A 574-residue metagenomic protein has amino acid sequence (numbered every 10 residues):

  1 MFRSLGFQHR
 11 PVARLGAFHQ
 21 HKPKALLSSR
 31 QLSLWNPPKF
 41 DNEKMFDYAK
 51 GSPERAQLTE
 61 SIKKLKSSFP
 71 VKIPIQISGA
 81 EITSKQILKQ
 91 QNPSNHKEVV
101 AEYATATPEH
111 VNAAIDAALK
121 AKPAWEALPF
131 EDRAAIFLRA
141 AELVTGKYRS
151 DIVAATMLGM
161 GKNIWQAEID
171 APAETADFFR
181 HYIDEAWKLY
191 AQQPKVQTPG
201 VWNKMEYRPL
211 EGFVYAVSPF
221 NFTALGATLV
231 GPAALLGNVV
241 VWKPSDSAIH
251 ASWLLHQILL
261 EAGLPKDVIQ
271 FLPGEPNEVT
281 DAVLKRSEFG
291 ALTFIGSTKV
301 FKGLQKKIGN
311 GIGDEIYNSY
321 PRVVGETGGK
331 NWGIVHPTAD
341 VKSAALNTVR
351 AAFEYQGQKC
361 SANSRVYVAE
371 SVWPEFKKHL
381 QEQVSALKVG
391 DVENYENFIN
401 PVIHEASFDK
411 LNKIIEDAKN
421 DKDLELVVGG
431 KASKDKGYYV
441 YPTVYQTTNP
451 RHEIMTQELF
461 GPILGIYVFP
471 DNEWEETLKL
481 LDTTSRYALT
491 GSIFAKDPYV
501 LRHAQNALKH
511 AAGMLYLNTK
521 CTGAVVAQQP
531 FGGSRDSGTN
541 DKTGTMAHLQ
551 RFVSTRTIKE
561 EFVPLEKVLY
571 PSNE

Functional and structural regions predicted by a protein language model:
F2-S4, Q8, L26-K39, E43-D47 (+12 more regions): Conserved C-terminal structural/oligomerization subdomain of aldehyde/semialdehyde dehydrogenase
S28-V100: Hydrophobic face of amphipathic alpha-helices that form TPR/SEL1-like repeat modules and related alpha-solenoid
K85, K89-Q91, K97-Y190, L478 (+1 more regions): Glycine-rich loop-to-alpha-helix module at the N-terminal edge of alpha/beta enzyme cores
K97, R133, T156, G237 (+8 more regions): Residue-level signal for inorganic ion chemistry
N112-I115, A134-A141, R149, V153 (+12 more regions): Hydrophobic face of alpha-helices
A117-A124, R139-L143, K147, A155 (+16 more regions): Generic, well-ordered alpha-helical scaffold segments in large soluble proteins
M157, A176, A186-S343, N540: Rossmann-like NAD(P) dinucleotide-binding subdomain of oxidoreductase/dehydrogenase enzymes
I258-G263, K285-S287, A291, K299-P450 (+5 more regions): ALDH superfamily catalytic-core signature
